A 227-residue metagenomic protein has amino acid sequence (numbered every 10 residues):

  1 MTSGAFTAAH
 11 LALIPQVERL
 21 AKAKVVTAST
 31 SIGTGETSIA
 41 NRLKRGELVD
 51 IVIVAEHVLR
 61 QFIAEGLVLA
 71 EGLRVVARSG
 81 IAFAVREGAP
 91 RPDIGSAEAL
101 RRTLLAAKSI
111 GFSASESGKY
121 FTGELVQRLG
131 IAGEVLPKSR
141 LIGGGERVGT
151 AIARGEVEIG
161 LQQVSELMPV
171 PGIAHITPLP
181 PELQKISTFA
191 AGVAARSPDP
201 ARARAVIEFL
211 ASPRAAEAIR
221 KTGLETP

Functional and structural regions predicted by a protein language model:
M1-T37, N41-D50, E56, R60-E65 (+2 more regions): Exported/periplasmic ABC-transporter solute-binding proteins
